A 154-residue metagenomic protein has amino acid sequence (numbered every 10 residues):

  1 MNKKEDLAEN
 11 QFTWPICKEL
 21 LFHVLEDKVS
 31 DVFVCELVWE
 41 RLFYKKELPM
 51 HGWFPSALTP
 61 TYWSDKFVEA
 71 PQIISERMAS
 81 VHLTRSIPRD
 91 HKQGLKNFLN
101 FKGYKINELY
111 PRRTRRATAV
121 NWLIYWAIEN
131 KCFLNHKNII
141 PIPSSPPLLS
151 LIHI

Functional and structural regions predicted by a protein language model:
K4-A8, W14-P15, E26-D27: Eukaryotic charged/polar low-complexity linker/IDR segments
I16-I106: Conserved, aromatic- and glycine-enriched, well-ordered alpha/beta core segments that occur as contiguous structural
S75, L149-S150: Proteins with a high burden of low-complexity, intrinsically disordered sequence enriched in S/T/G/P/A and R, requiring
K92-L149: Short, compact, well-ordered microdomains
I152-I154: Conserved small/polar residues in nucleotide/adenosyl-binding loops
